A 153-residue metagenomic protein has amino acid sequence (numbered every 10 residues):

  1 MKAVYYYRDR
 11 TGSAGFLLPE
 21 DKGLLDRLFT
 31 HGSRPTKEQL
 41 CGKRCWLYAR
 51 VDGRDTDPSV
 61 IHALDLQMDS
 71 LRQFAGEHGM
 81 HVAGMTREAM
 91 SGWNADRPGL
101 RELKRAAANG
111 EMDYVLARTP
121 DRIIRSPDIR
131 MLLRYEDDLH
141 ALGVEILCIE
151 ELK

Functional and structural regions predicted by a protein language model:
M1-K153: Short, structured surface patches at the beginning of a domain
